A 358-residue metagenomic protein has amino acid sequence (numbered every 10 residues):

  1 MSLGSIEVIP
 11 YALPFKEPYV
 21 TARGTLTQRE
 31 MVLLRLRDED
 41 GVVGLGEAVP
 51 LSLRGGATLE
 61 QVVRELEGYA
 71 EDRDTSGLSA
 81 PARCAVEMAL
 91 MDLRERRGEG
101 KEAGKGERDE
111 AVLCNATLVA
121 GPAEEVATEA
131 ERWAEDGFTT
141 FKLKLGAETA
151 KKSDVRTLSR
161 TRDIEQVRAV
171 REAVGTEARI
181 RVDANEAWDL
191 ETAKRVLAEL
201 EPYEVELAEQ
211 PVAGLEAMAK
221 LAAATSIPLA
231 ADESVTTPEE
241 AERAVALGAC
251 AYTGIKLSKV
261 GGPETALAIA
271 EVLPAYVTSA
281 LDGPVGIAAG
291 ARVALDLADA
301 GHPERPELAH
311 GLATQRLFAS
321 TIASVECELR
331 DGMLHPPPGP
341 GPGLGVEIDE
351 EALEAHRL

Functional and structural regions predicted by a protein language model:
S2-I180, N185-K194, A198-P202, A323-L358: N-terminal capping/lid subdomain adjacent to the active-site entrance of alpha/beta enzymes
Q61, G68-D72, E204, L215-P228 (+2 more regions): Shared catalytic-loop signature of beta/alpha-barrel
T117-G121, K144-A150, D183-D189, P211-A213 (+4 more regions): Active-site beta-loop-alpha junctions enriched in small/polar residues
T140-K142, E209, A230, T253-G254: Conserved beta-strand positions in the central sheet of alpha/beta enzyme cores
L158-V182, M218-E233, A268-P274: Alpha-helix-loop-beta-strand connector modules within alpha/beta enzyme cores
A184-A230: Acidic, glycine-rich loop-and-beta core segments that form the ion-binding/anion-interacting portion of active sites
